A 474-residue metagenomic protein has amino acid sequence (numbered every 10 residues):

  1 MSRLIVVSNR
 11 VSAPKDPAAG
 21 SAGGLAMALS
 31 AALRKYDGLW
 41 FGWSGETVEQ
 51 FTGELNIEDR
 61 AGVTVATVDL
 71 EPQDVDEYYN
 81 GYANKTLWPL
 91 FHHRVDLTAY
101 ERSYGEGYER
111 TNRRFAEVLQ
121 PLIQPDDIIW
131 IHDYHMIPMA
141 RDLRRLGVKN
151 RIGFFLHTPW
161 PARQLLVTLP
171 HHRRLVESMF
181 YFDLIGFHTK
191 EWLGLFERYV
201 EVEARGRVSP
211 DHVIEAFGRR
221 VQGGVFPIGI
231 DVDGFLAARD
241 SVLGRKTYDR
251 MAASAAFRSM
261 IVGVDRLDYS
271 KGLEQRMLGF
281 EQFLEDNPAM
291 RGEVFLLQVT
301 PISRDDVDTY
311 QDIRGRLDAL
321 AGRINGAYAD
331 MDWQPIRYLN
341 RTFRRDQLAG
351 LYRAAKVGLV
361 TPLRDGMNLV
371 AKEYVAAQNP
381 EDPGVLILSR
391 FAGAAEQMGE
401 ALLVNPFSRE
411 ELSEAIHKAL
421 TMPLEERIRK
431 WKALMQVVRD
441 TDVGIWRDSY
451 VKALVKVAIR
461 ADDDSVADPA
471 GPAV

Functional and structural regions predicted by a protein language model:
M1-V474: Catalytic cores of carbohydrate-active enzymes across secretory and cytosolic contexts
